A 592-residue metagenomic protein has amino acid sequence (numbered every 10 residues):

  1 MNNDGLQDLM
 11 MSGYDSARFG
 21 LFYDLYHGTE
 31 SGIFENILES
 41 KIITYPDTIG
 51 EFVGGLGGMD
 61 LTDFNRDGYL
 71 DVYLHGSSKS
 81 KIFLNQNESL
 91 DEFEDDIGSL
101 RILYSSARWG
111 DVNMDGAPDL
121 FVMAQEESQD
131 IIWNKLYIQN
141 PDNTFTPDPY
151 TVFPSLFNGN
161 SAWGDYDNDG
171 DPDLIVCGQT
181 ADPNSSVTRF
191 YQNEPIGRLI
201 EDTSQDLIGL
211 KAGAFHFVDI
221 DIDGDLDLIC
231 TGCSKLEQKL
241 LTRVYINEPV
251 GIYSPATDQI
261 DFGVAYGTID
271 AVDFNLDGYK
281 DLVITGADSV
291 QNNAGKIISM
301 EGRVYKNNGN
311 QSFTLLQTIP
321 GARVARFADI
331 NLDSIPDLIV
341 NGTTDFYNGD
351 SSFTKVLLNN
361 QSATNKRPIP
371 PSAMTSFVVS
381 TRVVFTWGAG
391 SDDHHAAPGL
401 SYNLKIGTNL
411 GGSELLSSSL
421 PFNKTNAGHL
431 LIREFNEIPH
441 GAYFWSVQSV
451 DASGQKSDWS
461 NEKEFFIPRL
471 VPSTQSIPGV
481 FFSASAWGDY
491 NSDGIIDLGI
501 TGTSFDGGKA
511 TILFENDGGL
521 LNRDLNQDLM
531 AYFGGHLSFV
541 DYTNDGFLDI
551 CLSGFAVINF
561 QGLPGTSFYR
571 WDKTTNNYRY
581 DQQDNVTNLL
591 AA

Functional and structural regions predicted by a protein language model:
M1, G55-F64, S105-M114, G159-Y166 (+6 more regions): Beta-propeller blade termini
G5-M11, G68-L74, G116-V122, G170-V176 (+5 more regions): Glycine-aliphatic tripeptides that mark coil-to-beta-strand junctions in extracellular and membrane proteins
D15-R18, K79, Q125-Q129, Q179-P183 (+5 more regions): Short glycine/acidic-enriched loop and turn motifs that connect beta-strands
H27-G54, L84-I102, Y137-L156, Y191-L210 (+8 more regions): Blade-edge motifs of beta-propeller repeat domains
R382-A397: Conserved aromatic anchor
G399-H440: Recognizes extended acidic, P/S/T-rich segments that occur within or adjacent to Ig-like beta-sandwich modules
E437-S453: Beta-strand-rich modules
A452-P468: Extracellular fibronectin type III
